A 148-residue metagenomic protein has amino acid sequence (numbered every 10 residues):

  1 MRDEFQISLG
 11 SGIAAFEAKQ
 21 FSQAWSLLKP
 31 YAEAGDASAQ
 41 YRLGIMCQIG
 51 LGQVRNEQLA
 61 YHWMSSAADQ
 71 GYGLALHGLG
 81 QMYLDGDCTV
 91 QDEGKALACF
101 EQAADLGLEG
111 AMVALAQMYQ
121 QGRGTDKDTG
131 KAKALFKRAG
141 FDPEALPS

Functional and structural regions predicted by a protein language model:
D3-E4, E33-D36, I49-L51, N56 (+7 more regions): Short helix-capping/linker turns of helical repeat alpha-solenoids
E4-A34: Alpha-helical segment of the N-proximal tetratricopeptide repeat
S8-L9, A14, R42-I49, L76-D85 (+1 more regions): Hydrophobic face of amphipathic alpha-helices that form TPR/SEL1-like repeat modules and related alpha-solenoid
E17-S26, V54-W63, V90-C99, D126-K137: Structural signature of tandem alpha-helical TPR/SEL1-like repeats, specifically the intra-repeat loop/turn
K29-Y31, S65-A67, Q102-A103, R138-A139: Canonical positions in the second alpha-helix
